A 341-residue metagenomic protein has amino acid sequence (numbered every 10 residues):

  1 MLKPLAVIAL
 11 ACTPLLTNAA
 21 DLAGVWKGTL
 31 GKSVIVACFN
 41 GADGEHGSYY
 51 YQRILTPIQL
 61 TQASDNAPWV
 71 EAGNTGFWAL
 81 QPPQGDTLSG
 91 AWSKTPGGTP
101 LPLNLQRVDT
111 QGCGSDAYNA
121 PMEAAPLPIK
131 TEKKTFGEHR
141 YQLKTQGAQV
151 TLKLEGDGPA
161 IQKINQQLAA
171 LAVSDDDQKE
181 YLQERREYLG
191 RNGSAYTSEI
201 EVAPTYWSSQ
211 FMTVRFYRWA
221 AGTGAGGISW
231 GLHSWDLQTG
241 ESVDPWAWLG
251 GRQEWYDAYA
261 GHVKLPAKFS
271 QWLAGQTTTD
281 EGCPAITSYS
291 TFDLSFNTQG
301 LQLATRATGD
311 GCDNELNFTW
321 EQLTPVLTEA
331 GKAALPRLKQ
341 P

Functional and structural regions predicted by a protein language model:
M1-A6: Bacterial N-terminal signal peptides that target proteins for export
C12-A19: N-terminal signal peptide c-region/cleavage motif recognized by signal peptidases
A20-A42, H46-A63, A67-P341: Compositionally biased intrinsically disordered regions enriched in Thr/Gly
